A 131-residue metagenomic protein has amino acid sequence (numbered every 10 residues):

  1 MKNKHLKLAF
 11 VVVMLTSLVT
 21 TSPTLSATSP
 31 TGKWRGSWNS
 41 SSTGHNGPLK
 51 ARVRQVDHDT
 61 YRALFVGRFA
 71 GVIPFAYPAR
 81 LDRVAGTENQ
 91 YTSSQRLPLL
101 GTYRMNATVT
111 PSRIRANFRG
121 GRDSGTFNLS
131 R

Functional and structural regions predicted by a protein language model:
M1-V11: Bacterial N-terminal signal peptides that target proteins for export
A9-V19: Bacterial N-terminal signal peptides
T21-S26: Sec/Tat signal peptide C-region and signal peptidase I cleavage site
A27-R131: Central antiparallel beta-sheet cores of small beta-barrel/beta-sandwich binding domains
